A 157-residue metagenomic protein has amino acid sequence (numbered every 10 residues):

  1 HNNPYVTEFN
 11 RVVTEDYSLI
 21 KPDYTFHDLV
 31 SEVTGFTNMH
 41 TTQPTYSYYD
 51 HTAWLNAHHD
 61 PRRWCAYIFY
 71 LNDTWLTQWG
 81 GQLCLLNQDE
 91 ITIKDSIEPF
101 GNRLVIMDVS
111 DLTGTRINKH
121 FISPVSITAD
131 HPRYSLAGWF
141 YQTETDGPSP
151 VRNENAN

Functional and structural regions predicted by a protein language model:
H1-V33: Non-heme Fe(II)/2-oxoglutarate
N3, M39-Q43, W54, V105 (+1 more regions): A structural signal for the main folded, soluble domain(s) of proteins
K21, T25, T41, R62 (+2 more regions): Short, well-structured alpha-helical interface segments that form or flank functional binding sites
E32-N38, N56-P61, W75: Short, conserved, surface-exposed binding loops centered on an aromatic residue
T34-T45, W79: A short coil-to-beta-strand element that immediately follows conserved catalytic motifs
S47, D60-R63, N72-T74, Q78-N157: Catalytic core of Fe(II)/2-oxoglutarate
Y48-N56: Beta-rich nucleic-acid/ligand-interaction surfaces
